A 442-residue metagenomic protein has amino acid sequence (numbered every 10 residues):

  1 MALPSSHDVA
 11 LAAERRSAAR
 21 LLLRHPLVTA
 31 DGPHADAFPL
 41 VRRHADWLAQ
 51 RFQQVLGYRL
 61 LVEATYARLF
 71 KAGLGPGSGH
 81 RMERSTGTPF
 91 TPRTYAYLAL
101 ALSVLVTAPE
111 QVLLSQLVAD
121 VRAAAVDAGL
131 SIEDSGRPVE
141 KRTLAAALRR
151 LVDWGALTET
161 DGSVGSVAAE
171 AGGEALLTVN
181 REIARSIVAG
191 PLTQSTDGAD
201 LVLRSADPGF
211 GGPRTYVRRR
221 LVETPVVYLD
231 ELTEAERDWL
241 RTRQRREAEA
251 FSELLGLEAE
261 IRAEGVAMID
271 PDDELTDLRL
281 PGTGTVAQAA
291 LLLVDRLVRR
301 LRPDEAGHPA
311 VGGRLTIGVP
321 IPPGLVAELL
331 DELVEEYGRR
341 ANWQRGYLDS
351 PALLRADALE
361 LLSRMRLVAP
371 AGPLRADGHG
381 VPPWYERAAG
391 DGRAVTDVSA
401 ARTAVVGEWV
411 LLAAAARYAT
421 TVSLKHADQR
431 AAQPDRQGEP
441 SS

Functional and structural regions predicted by a protein language model:
M1-S85, G162-L177, R181-P281: Eukaryotic partner-binding/assembly regions in large regulatory complexes
A18-P39, E110-E133, V227, H308-P309 (+1 more regions): Short acidic, hydrophobic short linear motifs in intrinsically disordered regions
L23, P92-L113, A287-P320: Positively charged, polyanion-binding regions of nucleic-acid-associated proteins
H34-F38, G87-P92, S103-Q111, D134-K141 (+4 more regions): Short, charged/polar micro-motifs that form catalytic or ligand-binding hotspots
L40-R51, S135-D153, Y347-R364: Short amphipathic alpha-helical interaction segments
T65-G73, A145, R149, W154-G209 (+2 more regions): Accessory beta->alpha helical hairpin/"wing" motif in late/C-terminal subdomains of nucleic-acid enzymes
A101-T178: Internal, well-ordered domain-core segments that constitute the primary functional module of diverse proteins
R299-G307, L325-S442: C-terminal functional regions that serve as terminal interaction/effector modules
